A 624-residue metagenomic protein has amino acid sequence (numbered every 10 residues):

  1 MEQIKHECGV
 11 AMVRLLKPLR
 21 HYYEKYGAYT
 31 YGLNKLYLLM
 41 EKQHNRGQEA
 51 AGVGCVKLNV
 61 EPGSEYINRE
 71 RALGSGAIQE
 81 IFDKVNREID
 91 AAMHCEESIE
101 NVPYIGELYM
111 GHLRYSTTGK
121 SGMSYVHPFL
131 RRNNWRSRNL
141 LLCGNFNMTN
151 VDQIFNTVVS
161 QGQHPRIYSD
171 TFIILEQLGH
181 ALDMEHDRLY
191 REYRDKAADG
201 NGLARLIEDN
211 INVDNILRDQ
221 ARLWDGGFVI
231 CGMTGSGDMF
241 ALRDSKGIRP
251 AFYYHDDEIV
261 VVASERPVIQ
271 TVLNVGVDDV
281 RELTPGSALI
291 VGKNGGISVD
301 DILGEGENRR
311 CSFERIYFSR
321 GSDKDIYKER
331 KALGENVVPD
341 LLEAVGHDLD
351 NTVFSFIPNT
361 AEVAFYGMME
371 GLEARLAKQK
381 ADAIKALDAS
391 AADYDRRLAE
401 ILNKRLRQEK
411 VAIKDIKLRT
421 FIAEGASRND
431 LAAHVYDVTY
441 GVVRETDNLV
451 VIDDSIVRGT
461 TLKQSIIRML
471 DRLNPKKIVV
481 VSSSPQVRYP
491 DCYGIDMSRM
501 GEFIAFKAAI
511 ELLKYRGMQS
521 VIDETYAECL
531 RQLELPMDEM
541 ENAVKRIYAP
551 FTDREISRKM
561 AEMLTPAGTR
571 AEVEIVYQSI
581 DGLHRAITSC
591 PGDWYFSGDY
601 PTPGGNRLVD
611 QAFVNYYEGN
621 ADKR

Functional and structural regions predicted by a protein language model:
M1-T284, I290-V353, I357-P358: Conserved short alpha-helical segments that host acidic/polar catalytic motifs at enzyme active sites
G63-E70, Q153, A241-D244, A251-F252 (+4 more regions): A short acidic (Asp/Glu
R191-I211, L372-A391, R397-V411, K417: Amphipathic alpha-helical
Q220-A221, S236-D238, R243, P250 (+9 more regions): PRPP-dependent phosphoribosyltransferase catalytic core
L223-G226, E329-D350, V363, M368-G371 (+1 more regions): Phosphate/ATP-binding catalytic cores across multiple sugar-kinase/actin-like superfamilies, primarily ASKHA
G232, R243-D244, S264-R266, K293 (+6 more regions): Active-site proximal loops enriched in glycine and acidic residues that flank catalytic Cys/His/Asp and coordinate
G295-C311, F356-D393: Terminal amphipathic helices with adjacent charged low-complexity linkers/tails
F354, A361-M368, L372, Q408 (+2 more regions): Extended, hydrophobic alpha-helical segments in both membrane/secreted and soluble proteins
